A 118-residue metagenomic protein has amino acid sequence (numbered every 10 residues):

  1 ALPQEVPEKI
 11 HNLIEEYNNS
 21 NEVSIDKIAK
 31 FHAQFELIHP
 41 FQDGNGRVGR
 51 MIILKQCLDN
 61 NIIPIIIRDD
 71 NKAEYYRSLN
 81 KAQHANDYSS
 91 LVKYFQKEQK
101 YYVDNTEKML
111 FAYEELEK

Functional and structural regions predicted by a protein language model:
A1-K118: FIC/Doc superfamily catalytic core
